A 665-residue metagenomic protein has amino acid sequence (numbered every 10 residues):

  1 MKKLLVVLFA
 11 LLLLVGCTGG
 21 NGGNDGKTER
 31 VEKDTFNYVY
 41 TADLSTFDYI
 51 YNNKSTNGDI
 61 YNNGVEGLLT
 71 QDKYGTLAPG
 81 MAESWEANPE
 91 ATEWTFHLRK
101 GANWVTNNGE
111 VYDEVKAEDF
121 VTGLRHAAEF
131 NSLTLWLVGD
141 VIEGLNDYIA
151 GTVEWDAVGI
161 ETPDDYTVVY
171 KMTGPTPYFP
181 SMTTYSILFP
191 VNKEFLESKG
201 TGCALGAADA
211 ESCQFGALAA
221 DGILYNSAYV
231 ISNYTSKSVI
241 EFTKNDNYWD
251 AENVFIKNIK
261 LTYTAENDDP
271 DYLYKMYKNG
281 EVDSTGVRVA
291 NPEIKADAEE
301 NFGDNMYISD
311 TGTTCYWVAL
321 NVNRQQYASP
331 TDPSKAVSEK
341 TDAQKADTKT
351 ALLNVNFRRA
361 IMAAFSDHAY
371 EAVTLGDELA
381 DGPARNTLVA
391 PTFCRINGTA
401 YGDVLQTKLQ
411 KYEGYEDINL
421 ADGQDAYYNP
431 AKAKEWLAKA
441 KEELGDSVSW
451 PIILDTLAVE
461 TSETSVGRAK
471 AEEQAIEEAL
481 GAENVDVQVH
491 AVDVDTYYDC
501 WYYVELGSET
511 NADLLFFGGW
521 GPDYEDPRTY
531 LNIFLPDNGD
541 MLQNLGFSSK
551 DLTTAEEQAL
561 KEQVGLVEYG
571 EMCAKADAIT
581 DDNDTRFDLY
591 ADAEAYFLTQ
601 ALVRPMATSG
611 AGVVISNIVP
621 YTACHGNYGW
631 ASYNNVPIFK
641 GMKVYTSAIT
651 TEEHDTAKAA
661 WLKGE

Functional and structural regions predicted by a protein language model:
V39-P89, L224: N-terminal lobe/hinge region of extracytoplasmic solute-binding protein
E83-L137, V169, L273-M276, D347-L353 (+1 more regions): Aromatic- and charge-enriched surface segment that lines or borders ligand/interaction sites
D119, E129-L205: Surface-exposed binding/hinge segments that line and control ligand-binding clefts or catalytic entry sites
W155-D156, M172-T176, T183-K260, Y272 (+1 more regions): Gly/Pro-rich hinge or "lid" segments in bacterial periplasmic/extracellular proteins
G216, N247-D297, G312: Ligand-site clamp/hinge motif
S236, M276-N279, E416-P522, A611: Ligand/substrate-recognition segments at binding pockets and active sites
V289-P430, K561-V564, Q600-V619: Local pocket/hinge segments that shape ligand/substrate recognition
M362-T407, E460-Q474, E505-E665: Detector for C-terminal structural segments
